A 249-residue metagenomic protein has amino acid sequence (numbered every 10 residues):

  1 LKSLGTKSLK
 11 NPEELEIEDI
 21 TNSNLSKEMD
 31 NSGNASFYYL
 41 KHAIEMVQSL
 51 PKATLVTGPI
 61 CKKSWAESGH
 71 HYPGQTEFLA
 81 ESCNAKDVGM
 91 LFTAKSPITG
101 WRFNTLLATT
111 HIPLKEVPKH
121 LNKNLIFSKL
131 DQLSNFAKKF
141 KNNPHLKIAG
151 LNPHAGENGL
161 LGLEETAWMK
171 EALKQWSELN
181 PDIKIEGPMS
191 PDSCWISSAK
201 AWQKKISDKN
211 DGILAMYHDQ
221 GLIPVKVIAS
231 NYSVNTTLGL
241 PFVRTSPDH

Functional and structural regions predicted by a protein language model:
L1-H249: Anion-binding alpha/beta catalytic cores of soluble intermediary-metabolism enzymes, centered on
